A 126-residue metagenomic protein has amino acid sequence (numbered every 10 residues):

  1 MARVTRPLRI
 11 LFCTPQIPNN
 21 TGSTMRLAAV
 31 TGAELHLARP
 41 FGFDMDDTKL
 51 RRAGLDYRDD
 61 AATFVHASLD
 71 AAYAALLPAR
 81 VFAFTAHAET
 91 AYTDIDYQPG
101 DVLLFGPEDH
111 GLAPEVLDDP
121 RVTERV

Functional and structural regions predicted by a protein language model:
M1-V126: Post-transcriptional modification and biogenesis factors for structured RNAs of the translation apparatus
